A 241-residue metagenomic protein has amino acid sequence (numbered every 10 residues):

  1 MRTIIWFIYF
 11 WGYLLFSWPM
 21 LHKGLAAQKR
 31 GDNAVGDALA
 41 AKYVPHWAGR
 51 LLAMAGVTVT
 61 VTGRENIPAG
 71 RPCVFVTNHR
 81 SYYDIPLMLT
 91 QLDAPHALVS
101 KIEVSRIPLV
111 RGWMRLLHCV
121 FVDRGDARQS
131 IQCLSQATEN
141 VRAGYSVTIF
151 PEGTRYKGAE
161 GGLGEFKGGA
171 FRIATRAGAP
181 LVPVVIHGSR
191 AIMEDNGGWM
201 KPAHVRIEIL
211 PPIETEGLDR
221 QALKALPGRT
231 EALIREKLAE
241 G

Functional and structural regions predicted by a protein language model:
M1-R30, V35-A38, K42, V59-A69 (+2 more regions): Membrane-interfacial terminal anchoring regions of lipid-handling membrane enzymes
I4, I131-G241: Non-catalytic C-terminal accessory region of glycerolipid acyltransferases and related lyso-lipid remodeling enzymes
S17-D32, D37-K42, A53-M54, A69-A127: Catalytic core of membrane glycerolipid acyltransferases/transacylases, capturing the structured, soluble-facing
L39, W47, D84-L87, L109 (+3 more regions): Hydrophobic alpha-helical segments typical of transmembrane helices and their membrane-interface/capping positions
A48, C119-D123, T154-R155: Short, basic, glycine/proline-bearing loop/turn elements
G49-V59: Transmembrane alpha-helices and immediately adjacent membrane-cytoplasm interface residues in multi-pass integral
V57, C119, A179: Short glycine/serine/threonine/alanine-rich loop segments
V61, F75, L98, I149 (+1 more regions): Generic preference for hydrophobic
